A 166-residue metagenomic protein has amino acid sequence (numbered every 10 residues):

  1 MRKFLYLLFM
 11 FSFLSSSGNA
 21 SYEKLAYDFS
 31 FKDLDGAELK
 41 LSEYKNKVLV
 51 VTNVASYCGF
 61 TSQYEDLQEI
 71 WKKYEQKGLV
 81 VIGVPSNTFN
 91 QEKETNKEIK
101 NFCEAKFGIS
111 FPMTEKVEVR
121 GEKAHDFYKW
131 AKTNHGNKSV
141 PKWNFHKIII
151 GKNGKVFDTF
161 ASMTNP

Functional and structural regions predicted by a protein language model:
F4-L14: Sec-dependent N-terminal signal peptides
N19-S42: N-terminal "domain-start" segment that seeds a small globular fold
D33, N46, N53-Y57: Amphipathic alpha-helical repeat scaffolds
K47-V48, Y57, S62-V84, E104-F107: Conserved helix-turn-beta segment immediately C-terminal to the redox Cys motif in thioredoxin-like folds
D66-E69, E98, E122, D126: Extracytoplasmic/secreted proteins, especially bacterial periplasmic and envelope-associated proteins
G78-T95, S110-G121: Thiol-based oxidoreductase modules, predominantly thioredoxin-like and allied folds used for disulfide exchange
G108-P166: Thiol/selenol-based redox catalytic cores and closely related redox-interacting motifs
